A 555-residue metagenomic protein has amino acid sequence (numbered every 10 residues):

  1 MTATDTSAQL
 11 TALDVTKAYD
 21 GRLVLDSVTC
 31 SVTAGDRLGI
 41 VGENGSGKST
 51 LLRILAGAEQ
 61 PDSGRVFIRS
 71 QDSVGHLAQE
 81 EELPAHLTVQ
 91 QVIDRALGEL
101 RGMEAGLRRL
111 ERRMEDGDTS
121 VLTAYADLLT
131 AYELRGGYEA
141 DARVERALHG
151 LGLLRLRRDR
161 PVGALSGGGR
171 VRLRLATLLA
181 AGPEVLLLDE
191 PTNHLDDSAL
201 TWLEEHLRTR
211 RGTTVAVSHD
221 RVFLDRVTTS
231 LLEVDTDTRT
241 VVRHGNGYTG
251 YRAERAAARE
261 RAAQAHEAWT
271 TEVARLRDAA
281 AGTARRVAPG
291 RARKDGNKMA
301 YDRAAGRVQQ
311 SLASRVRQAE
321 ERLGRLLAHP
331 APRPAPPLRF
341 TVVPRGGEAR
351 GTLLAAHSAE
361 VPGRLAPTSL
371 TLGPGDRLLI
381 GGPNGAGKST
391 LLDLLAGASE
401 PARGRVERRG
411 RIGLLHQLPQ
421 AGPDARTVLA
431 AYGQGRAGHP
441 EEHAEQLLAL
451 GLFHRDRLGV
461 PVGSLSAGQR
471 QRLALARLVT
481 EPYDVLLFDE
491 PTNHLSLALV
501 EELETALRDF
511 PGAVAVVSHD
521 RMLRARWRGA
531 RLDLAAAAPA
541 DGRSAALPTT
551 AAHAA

Functional and structural regions predicted by a protein language model:
M1-Q264, G346-A555: ABC ATP-binding cassette signature C-motif
A3, L122-H149, L154, A263-A366: Flexible nucleotide-interacting loop at or near the entrance of a catalytic core
